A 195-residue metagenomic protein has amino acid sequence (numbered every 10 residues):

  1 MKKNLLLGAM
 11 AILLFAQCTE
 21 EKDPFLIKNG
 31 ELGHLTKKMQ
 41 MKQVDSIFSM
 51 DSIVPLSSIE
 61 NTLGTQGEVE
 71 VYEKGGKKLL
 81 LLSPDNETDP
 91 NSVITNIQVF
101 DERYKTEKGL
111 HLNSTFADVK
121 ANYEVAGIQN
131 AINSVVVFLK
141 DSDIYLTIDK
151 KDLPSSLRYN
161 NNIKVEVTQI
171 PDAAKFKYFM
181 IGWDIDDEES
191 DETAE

Functional and structural regions predicted by a protein language model:
M1-P24: Bacterial Sec-dependent N-terminal signal peptides
C18-I132, D141-S142, N160-E195: Short helix/turn-capping signatures at newly exposed starts of structured segments
V135: An anionic, turn-rich surface loop/hairpin at beta-sheet edges that serves as a generic interaction/coordination patch
I144-N161: Long, compositionally biased
